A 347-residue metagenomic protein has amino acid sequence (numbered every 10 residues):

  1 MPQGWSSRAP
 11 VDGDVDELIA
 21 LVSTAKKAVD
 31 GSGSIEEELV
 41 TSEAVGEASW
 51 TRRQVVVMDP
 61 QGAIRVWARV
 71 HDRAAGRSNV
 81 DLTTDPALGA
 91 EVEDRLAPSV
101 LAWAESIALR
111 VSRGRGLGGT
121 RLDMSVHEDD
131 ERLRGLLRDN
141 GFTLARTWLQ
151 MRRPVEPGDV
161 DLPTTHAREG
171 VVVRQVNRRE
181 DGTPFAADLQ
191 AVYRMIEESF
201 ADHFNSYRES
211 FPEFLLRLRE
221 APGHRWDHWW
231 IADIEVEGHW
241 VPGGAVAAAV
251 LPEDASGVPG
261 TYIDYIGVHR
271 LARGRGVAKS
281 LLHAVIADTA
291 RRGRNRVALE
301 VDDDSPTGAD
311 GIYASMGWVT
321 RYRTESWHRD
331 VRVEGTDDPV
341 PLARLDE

Functional and structural regions predicted by a protein language model:
M1-V40, T164-E209, D338-E347: Short amphipathic alpha-helix that is part of the acyltransferase structural core
V22-G116, V126, P242-P259: Conserved donor-binding loop and adjoining core beta-sheet/short helix segment in diverse acyl/aminoacyl transferases
D72-N79, T83-R178, E325-R329: Acyl-donor-binding surface of acyltransferase catalytic domains
P86, H203-F204, W226, W230 (+7 more regions): Extended hydrophobic-aromatic, low-complexity segments
V92-R110, Y265-V268, G274-R291, R296 (+1 more regions): Conserved acetyl-CoA-binding loop-helix of GNAT-fold acetyltransferases
S125-V160, H228, H283-E347: Active-site/acyl-donor-binding loops of N-acyltransferases
D161-T261: Flexible, substrate/cofactor-facing loop regions flanked by secondary structure within enzyme catalytic domains
I234, V246-P252, Y265-R270, V277 (+5 more regions): Active-site proximal loops enriched in glycine and acidic residues that flank catalytic Cys/His/Asp and coordinate
